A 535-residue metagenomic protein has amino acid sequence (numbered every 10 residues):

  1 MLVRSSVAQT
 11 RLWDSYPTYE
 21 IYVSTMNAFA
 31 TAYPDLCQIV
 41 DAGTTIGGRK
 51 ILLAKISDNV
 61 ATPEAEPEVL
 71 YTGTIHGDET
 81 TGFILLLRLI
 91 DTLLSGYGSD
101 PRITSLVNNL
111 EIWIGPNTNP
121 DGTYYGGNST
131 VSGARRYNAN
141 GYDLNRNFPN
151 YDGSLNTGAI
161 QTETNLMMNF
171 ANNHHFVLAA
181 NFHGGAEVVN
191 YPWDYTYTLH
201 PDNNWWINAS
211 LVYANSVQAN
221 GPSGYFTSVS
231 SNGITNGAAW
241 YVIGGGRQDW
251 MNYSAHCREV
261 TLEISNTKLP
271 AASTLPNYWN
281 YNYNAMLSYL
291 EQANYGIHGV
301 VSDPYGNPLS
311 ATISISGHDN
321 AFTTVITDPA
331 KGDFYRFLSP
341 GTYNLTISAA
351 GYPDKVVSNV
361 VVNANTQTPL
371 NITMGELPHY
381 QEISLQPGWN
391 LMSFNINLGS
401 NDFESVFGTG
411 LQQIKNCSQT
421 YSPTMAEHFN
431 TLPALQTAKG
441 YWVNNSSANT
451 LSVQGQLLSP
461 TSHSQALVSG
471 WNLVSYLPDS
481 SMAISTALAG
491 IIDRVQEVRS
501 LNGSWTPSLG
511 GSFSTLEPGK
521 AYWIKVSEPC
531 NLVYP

Functional and structural regions predicted by a protein language model:
P63-L211, N215, A219-S223, S228 (+2 more regions): Active-site/substrate-binding loop(s) of hydrolase catalytic cores
A179-P201, G233-E291: Active-site-adjacent mobile loop/cap segments within catalytic or ligand-binding domains
S288, N359-P378, G470: Extracellular beta-sheet/turn segments enriched in Thr/Pro/Gly and aliphatic residues
I297-P304, G332, I372: A short, amphipathic beta-strand motif
L309-S339: Short, acidic Ser/Thr/Gly-rich low-complexity loop/linker segments typical of extracellular and cell-surface proteins
G332, P340-G351: A short, solvent-exposed beta-strand micro-motif common in secreted/extracellular proteins
D354-V361, V533-P535: Edge beta-strands of extracellular beta-sandwich domains
E376-P535: N-terminal exported-region signature
